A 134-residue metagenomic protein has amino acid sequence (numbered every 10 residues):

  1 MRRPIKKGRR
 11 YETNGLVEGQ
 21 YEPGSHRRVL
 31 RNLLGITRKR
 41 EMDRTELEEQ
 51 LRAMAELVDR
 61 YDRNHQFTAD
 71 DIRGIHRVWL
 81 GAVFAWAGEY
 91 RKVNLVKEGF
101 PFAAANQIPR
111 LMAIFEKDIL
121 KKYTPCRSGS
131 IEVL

Functional and structural regions predicted by a protein language model:
M1-L134: FIC/Doc superfamily catalytic core
